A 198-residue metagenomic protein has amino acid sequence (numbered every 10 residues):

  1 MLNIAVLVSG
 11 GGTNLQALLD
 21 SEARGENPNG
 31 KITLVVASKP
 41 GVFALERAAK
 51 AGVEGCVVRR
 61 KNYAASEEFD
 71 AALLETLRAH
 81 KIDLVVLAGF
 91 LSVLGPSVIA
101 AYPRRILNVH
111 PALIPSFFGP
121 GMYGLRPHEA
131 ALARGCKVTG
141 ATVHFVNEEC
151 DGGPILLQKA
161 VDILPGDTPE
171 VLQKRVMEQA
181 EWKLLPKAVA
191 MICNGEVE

Functional and structural regions predicted by a protein language model:
M1-E198: One-carbon transfer enzymes
